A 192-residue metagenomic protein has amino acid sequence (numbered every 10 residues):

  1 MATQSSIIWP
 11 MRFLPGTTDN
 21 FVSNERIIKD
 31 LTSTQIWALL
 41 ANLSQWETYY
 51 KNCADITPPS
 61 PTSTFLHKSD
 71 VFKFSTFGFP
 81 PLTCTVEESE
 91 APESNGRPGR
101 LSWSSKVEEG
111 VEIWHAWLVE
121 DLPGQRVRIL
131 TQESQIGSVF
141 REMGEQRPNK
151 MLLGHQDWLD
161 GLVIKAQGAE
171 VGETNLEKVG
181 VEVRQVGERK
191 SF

Functional and structural regions predicted by a protein language model:
M1-F65, F192: Hydrophobic ligand-binding cavity/cleft-lining segments
I8, G161-F192: Short, highly charged C-terminal tails/helix-capping segments
D19-E25, V71, P81, W114 (+1 more regions): Intrinsic-disorder/low-complexity, polar/charged segments enriched in Ser/Thr/Lys/Arg/Asp/Glu/Gln
E25-K29, K73, L118: Generic structural detector for well-ordered beta-strands
D30-T34, S89-R97, L118-R128, A169: A short, structured loop/turn motif at beta-sheet edges
L40, Y50, V86, T131-E133: Hydrophobic alpha-helical core bundles mediating ligand binding, dimerization, or RNAP-core interactions
E47-T48, T57-G110, S138, K165-A169 (+1 more regions): Glycine-rich portal/gate segments that line the openings of hydrophobic small-molecule binding cavities
S104-I164: Beta-strand/loop substructures that line and gate deep hydrophobic ligand-binding cavities in soluble
